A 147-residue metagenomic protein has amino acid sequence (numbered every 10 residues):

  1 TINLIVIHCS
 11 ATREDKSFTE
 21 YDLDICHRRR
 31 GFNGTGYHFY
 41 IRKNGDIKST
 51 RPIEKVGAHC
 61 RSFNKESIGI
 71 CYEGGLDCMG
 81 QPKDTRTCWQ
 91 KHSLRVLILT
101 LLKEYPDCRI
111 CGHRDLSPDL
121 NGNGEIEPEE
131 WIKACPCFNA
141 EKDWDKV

Functional and structural regions predicted by a protein language model:
T1-H38: Cell wall/extracellular polymer interaction/catalysis modules
T1-V6, S10, K43-I47, P52 (+2 more regions): Basic/polar, cationic surfaces and motifs that engage anionic cell-wall and phosphate/carboxylate ligands
K55-V56: A short acidic/small-residue loop/turn micro-motif
H59-S62: Short glycine-biased active-site loop of nucleotidyltransferases that positions the nucleotide triphosphate and helps
